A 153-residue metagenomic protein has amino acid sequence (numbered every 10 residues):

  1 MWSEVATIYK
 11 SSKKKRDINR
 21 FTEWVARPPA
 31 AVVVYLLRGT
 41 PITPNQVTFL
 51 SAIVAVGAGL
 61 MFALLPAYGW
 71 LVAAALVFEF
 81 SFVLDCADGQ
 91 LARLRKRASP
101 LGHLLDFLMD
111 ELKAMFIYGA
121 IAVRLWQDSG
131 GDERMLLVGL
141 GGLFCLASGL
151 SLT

Functional and structural regions predicted by a protein language model:
M1-A73: Topogenic membrane-insertion module of multi-pass membrane proteins
M1-V33, F107-T153: A feature for the membrane-embedded catalytic helix bundles of lipid/isoprenoid biosynthetic enzymes
P44, A67-L71, A98-L101, G131-M135: Membrane-helix interface segments
A52-V56, F78, F82, L143-A147: Residue-level recognition of pore/gate-forming positions within transmembrane alpha-helices of multi-pass
G57-A67, A87, G119-V123, S148-L152: Structural signature of transmembrane alpha-helix termini at the membrane-water interface
W70-A122: Acidic (Asp/Glu-rich) catalytic motifs at the cytosolic membrane interface
